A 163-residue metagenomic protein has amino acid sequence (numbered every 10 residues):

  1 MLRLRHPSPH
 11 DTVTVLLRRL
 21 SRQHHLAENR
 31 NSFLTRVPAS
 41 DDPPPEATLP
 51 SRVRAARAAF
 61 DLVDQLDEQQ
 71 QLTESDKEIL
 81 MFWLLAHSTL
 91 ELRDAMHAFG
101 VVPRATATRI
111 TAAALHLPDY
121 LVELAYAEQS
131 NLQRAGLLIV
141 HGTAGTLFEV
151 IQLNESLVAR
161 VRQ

Functional and structural regions predicted by a protein language model:
M1-Q163: Intrinsically disordered, low-complexity N-terminal extensions of AAA+/P-loop NTPases that precede the structured
